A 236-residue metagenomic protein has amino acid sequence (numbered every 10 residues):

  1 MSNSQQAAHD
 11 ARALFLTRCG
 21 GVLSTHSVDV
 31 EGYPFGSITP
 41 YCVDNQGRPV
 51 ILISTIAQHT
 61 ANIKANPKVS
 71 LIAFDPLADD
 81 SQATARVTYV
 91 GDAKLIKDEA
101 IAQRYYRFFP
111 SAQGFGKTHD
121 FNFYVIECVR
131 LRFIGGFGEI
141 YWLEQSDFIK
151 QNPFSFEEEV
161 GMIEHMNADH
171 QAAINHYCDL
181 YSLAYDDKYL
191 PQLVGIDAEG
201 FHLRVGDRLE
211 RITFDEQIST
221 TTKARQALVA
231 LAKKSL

Functional and structural regions predicted by a protein language model:
M1-K64, S70-I72: An N-terminal domain-cap segment
R18, F109, H170-Q171: Residue-level recognition of alpha-helix termini/interfacial anchor residues
T25-D29, V43, A73-D79, F133-G135 (+1 more regions): Short acidic, glycine-rich loop/turn motifs
H26-Y33, V50-I53, Q113-F115, C178-G195: Short, solvent-exposed secondary-structure boundary motifs
Q58-F121, E127-R130, L209: Short, structured beta-strand-loop surface elements
T118-L236: C-terminal edge-of-domain segments
